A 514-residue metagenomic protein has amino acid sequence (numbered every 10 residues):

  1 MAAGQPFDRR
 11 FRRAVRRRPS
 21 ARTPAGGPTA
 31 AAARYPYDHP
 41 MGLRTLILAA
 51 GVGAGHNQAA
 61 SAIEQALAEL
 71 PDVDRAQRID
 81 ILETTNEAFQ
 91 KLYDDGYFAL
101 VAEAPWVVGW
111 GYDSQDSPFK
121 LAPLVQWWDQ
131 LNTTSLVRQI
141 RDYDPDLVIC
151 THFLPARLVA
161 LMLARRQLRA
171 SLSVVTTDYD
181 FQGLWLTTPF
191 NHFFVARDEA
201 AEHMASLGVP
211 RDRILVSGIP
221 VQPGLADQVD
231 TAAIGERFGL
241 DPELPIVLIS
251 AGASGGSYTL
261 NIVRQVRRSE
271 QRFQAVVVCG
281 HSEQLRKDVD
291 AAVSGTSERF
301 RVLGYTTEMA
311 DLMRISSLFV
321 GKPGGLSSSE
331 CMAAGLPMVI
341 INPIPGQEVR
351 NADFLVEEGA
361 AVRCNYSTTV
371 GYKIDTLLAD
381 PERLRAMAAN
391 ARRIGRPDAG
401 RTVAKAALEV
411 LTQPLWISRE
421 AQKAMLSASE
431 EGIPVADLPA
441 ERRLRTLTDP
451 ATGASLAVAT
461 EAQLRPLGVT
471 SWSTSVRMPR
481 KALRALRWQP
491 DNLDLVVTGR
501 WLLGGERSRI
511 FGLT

Functional and structural regions predicted by a protein language model:
M1-A33: Compositionally biased, low-complexity flexible segments
Q5-D8, D38, K481, D491-N492: Intrinsically disordered, low-complexity polyampholyte segments enriched for Lys and acidic residues
D8, A32, P36-C279, E283-L444: Nucleotide-activated sugar donor-binding and catalytic core shared by glycosyltransferases and related lipid-linked
P24, E431, R477-P479: Low-complexity, intrinsically disordered segments with a bias for serine/threonine
A25, A31, T448-P450, A462 (+3 more regions): Serine/threonine-rich, low-complexity intrinsically disordered segments
R445-D449, S455-A459: Short linear proline/tyrosine/threonine-rich motifs used for host-factor recruitment and membrane trafficking/assembly
A454, R465-T514: Membrane-proximal basic amphipathic "stem/tether" segments
